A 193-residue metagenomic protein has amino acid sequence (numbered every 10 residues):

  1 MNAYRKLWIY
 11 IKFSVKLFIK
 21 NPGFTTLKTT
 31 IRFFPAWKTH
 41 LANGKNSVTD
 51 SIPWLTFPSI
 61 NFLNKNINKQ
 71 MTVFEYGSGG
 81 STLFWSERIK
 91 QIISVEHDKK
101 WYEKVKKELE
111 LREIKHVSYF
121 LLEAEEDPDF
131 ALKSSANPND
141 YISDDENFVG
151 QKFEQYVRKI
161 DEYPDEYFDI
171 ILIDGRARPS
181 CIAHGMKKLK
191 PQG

Functional and structural regions predicted by a protein language model:
M1-W54: Membrane-proximal basic amphipathic "stem/tether" segments
K6, T26, F62, K104 (+1 more regions): Exposed alpha-helical structural elements
L17-P22, T26, Y119-D127, S143-Y163: Extended interaction regions within the primary functional domain
L27-A42, L122-A124, D129-S143: Catalytic donor nucleotide-activated moiety binding site of glycosyltransferases and closely related
K38-P53, N64-Q70, A136-R158: Glycine-rich phosphate-binding "P-loop"
P53, M71, E75, I171-G175: Short, charged/polar micro-motifs that form catalytic or ligand-binding hotspots
F57-D129: SAM cofactor-binding core of SAM-dependent methyltransferases, primarily the Rossmann-like beta-alpha-beta module
S135-G193: Active-site segment flanking the S-adenosylmethionine/decSAM binding pocket in AdoMet-dependent transferases
